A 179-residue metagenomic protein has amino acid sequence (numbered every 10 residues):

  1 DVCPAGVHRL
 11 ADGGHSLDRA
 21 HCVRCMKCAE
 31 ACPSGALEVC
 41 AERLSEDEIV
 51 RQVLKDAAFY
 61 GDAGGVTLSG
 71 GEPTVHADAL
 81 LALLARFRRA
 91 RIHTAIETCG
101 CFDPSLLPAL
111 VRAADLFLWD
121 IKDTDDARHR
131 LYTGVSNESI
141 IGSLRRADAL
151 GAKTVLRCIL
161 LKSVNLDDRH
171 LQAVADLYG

Functional and structural regions predicted by a protein language model:
D1-S16, K27-E42: Iron-sulfur cluster-binding cysteine motifs and their immediate structural context in ferredoxin-like electron-transfer
C22: Short Cys/His-rich zinc-binding micro-motifs
C25-C28, C40, C99-C101, C158: Generic recognition of cysteine residues
D47-G179: Conserved AdoMet/S-adenosylmethionine-binding subsite of the radical SAM
